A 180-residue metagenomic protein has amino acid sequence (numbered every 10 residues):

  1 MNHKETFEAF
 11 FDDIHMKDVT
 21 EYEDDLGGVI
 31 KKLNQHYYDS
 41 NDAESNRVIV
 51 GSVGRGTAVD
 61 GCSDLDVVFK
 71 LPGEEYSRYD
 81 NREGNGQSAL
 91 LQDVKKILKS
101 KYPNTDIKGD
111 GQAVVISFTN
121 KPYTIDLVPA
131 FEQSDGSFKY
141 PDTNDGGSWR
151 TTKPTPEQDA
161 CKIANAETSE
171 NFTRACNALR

Functional and structural regions predicted by a protein language model:
M1-C62, G73-Q87: N-terminal regions immediately upstream of nucleotidyltransferase
E8, L65-E74, P156-A160: Glycine-rich, often proline-containing surface loops adjacent to acidic residues and nearby aromatics that form
V19, K95, P103, K108-R180: Catalytic cores of NTP-dependent nucleotidyl/adenyl transfer enzymes across multiple folds
S40, E44, S100-G109: Short secondary-structure junctions
S52-R55, D60-K70, V115-A130: Histidine-centered divalent-metal-coordination microenvironment in nucleic-acid enzymes
G86-P103: A gly/proline- and charged-residue-enriched helix-loop-helix capping module
